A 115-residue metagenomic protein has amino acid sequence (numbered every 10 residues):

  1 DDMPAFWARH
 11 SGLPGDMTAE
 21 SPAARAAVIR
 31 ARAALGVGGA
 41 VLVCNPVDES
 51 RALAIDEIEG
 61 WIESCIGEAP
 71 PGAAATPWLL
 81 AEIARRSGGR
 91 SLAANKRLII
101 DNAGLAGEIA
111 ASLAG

Functional and structural regions predicted by a protein language model:
D1-A5, P77-L80: Short connector loops at secondary-structure junctions
D1-M3, P46-D48, G104: Short, ordered loop/turn segments at secondary-structure junctions
A5-H10, L53-I55, A111: Short acidic, glycine/serine/threonine-rich loops at helix termini
F6-A34: Anionic-ligand binding region
D16-A26, E59, E63, G67-P71 (+1 more regions): A glycine- and small/hydrophobic-rich beta-loop-beta segment that serves as a flexible "lid/hinge" or phosphate-binding
V37-D101: A C-terminal functional module that forms or caps the active site or interfaces directly with catalytic machinery
A103-G115: C-terminal helical cap(s) of enzyme catalytic domains, especially alpha/beta-barrels
